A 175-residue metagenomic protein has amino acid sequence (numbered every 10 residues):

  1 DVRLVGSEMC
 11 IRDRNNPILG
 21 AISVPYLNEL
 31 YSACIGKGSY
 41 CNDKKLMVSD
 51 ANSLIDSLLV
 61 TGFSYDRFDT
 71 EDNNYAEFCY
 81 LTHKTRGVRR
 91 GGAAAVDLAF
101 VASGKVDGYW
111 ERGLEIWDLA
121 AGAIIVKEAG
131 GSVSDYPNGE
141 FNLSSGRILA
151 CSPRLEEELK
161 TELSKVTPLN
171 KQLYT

Functional and structural regions predicted by a protein language model:
D1-G6, C10-I11: Single conserved hydrophobic/aromatic residue that forms the stacking wall/gate of nucleotide- or nucleobase-binding
R12-L98, G146-T175: Acidic beta-strand-loop-alpha-helix segment within the catalytic core of divalent metal-dependent phosphate-processing
F63, R112-L114, Y136-G139: Short secondary-structure boundary segments
A94-A95, E115-L119, E140-S145: Small/polar glycine-rich anion-binding or flexible loop at a beta-alpha turn
A99-A102, A123-E128: Hydrophobic residues within well-ordered alpha-helices
S103-G108, G131-S132: Alpha-to-beta junction loops
V106-I116: Active-site neighborhoods of divalent-metal-dependent phosphate/nucleic-acid chemistry enzymes
G130-G146: Acidic, metal-binding active-site segment of PIN/NYN-like and related structure-specific nucleases
